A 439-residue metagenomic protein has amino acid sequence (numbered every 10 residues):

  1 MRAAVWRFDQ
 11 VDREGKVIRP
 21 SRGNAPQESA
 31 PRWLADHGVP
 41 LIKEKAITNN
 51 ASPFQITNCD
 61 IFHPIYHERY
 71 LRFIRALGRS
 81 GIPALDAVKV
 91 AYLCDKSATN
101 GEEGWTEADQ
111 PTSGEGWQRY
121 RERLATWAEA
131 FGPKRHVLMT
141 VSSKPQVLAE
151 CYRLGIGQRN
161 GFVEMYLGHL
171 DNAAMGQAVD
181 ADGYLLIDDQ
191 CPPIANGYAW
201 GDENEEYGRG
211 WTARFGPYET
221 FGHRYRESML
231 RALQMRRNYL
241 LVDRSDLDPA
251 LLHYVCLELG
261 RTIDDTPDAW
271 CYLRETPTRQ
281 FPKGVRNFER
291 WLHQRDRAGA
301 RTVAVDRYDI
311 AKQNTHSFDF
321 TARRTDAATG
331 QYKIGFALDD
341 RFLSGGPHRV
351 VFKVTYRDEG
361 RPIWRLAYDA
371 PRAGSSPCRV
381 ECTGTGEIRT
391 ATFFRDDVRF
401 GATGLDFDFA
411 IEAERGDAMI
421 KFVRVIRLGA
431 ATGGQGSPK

Functional and structural regions predicted by a protein language model:
M1-E115, S142-C151: Aromatic-lined carbohydrate-binding surfaces of glycoside hydrolases
A4, T355-R361, D396-V398: Solvent-exposed strand-to-loop "edge" motifs in beta-rich extracellular domains
Y92-A199: Substrate-binding cleft/loops of secretory-pathway carbohydrate-active enzymes
Q158-W291: Substrate-binding cleft of secreted/luminal carbohydrate-active enzymes
D268-L343, R372, I426: Glycan-recognition and processing domains
P362-G374: Short, surface-exposed beta-strand/strand-loop-strand elements in extracellular ectodomains
A373-T403: Extracellular carbohydrate recognition and processing domains and analogous Trp-centered ligand-binding platforms
T392-V425: Extracellular beta-strand ligand-recognition surfaces/modules
